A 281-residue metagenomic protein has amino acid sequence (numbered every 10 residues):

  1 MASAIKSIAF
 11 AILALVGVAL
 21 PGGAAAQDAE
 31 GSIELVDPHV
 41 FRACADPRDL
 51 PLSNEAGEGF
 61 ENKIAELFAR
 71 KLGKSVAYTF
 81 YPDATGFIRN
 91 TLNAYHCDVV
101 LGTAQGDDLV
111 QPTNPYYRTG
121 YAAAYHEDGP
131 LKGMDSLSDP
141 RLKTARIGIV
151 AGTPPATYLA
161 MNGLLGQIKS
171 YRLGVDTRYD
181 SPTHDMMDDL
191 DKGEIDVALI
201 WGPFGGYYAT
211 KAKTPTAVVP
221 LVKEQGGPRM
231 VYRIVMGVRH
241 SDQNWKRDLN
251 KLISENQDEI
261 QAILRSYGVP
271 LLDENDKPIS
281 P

Functional and structural regions predicted by a protein language model:
A9-A19: Bacterial N-terminal signal peptides
Q27-G31, P154-V175, N250-P281: Ligand-binding clefts/hinges and TM-proximal coupling segments of bilobed small-molecule sensing domains
D28-D108, D176-D180, S266-Y267: Extracytoplasmic small-molecule ligand-binding "clamshell" domains of the periplasmic binding protein/Venus flytrap
D46-R48, R118-P130, T210-I253, Y267-P281: Periplasmic-binding protein-like
P47-K71, A123-P182, P203-F204, K246: Bilobed "Venus flytrap"/periplasmic-binding protein-like clamshell domains and structurally analogous long
F60, I64, K143, H240-E259 (+1 more regions): Short amphipathic alpha-helical coupling segments at ligand-binding clamshell hinges and other catalytic/signaling
E66, R70, S75-R141, G152 (+2 more regions): Acidic, polar ligand-binding/catalytic clefts
K74-S75, L92-G102, T144-R146, D185-M186 (+3 more regions): Alpha-to-beta junction loops
